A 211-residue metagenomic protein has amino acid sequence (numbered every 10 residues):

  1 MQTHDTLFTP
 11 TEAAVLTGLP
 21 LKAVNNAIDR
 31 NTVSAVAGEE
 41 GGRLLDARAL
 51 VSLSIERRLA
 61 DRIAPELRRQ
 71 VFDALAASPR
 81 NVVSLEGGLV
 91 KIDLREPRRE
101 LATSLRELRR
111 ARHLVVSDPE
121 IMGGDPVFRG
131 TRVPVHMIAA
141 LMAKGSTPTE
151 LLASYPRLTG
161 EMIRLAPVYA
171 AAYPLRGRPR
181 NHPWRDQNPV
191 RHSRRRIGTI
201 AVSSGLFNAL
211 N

Functional and structural regions predicted by a protein language model:
M1-D5, I55-K144, T149-N211: Basic Lys/Arg-rich amphipathic helical interaction modules
Q2-A23: Polyanion-binding surface elements
L7, A47-L50, R132: Amphipathic alpha-helical repeat elements characteristic of tetratricopeptide repeat
V15, G41-D46, I63-A64, Q70: N-terminal leader and targeting sequences that precede the mature domain
N25-N26, R164: Key DNA-contacting residues within the recognition helix of helix-turn-helix
S34-L59: Short helix-start
